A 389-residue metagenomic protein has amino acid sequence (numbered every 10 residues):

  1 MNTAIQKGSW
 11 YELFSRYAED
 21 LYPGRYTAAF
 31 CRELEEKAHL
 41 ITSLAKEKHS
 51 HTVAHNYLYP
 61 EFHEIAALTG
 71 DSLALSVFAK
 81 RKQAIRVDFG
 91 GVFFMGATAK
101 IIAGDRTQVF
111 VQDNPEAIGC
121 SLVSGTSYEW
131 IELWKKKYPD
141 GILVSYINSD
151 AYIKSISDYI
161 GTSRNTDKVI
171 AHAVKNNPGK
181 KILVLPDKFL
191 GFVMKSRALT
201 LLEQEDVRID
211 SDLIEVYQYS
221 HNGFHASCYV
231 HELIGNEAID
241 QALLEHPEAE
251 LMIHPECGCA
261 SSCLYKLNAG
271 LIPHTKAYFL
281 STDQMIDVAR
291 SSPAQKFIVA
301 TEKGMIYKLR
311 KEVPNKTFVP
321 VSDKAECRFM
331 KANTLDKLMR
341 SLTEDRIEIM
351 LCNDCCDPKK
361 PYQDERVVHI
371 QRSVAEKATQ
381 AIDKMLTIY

Functional and structural regions predicted by a protein language model:
M1-I253, G258-T301, M305-Y389: Active-site loop-to-helix "anion-binding N-cap" substructures in soluble metabolic enzymes
